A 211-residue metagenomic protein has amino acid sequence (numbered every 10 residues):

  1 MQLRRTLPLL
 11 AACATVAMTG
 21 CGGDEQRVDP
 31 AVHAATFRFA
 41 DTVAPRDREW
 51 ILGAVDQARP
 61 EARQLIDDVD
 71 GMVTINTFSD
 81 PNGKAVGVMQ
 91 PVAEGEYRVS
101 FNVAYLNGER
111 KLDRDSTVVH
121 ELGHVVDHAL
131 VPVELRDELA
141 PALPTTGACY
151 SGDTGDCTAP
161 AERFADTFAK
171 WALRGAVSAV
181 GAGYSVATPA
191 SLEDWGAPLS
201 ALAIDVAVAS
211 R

Functional and structural regions predicted by a protein language model:
M1-L10: Bacterial N-terminal signal peptides that target proteins for export
A17-G20: C-terminal motif of bacterial Sec signal peptides marking the signal peptidase cleavage site
G22-D24: Bacterial signal peptide processing site
A35-G95: Auxiliary, metal-adjacent structural segments of Zn-dependent hydrolase domains
T42-G53, G108-T117, G155-A159, R163: Soluble non-cytosolic domains of exported or imported proteins
F78-D115, H128: Active-site scaffold of zinc-dependent metalloenzymes
L122-E138: Catalytic Zn2+-binding segment of zinc metalloproteases
A142-R211: Metalloprotease/metallohydrolase-associated module, dominated by Zn2+-dependent proteases
